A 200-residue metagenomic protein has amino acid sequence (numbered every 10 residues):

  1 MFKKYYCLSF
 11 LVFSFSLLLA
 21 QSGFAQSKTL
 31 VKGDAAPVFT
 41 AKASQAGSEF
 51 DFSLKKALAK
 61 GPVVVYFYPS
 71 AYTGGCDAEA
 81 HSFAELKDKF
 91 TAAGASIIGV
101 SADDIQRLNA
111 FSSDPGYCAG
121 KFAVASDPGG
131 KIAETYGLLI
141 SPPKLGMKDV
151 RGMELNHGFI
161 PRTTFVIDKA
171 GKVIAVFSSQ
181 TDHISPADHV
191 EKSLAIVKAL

Functional and structural regions predicted by a protein language model:
M1-L11: Bacterial N-terminal signal peptides that target proteins for export
S9-A20: Bacterial N-terminal signal peptides
Q21-L200: Chalcogenol-based redox active-site neighborhoods
